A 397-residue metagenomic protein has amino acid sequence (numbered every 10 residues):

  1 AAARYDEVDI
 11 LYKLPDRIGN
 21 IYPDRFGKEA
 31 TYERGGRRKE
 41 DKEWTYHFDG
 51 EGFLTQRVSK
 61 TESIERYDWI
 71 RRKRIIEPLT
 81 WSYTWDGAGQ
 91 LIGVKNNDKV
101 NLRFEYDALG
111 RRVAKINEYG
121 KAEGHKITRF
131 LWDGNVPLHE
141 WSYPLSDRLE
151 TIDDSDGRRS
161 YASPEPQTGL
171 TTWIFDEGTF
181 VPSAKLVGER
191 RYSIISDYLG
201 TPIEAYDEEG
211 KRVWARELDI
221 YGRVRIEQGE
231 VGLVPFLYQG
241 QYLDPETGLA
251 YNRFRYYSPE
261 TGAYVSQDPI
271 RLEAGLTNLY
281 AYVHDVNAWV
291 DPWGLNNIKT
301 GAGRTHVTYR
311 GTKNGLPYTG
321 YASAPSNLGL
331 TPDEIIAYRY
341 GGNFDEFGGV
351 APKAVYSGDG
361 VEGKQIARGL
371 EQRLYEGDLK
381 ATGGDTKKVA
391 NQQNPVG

Functional and structural regions predicted by a protein language model:
A1-R191, K211-R212, E227-V234: Acidic/glycine-rich beta-solenoid
G27-R34, A184-F254, E260, H284-W289: A motif-centric feature for acidic-aromatic and gly/ser/thr-rich catalytic loops and repeats
E118-G120, P144, G210-K211, V286-N287 (+3 more regions): Acidic glycine-/aspartate-rich tracts in secreted/extracellular proteins
A184-L186, I194, E204, L237 (+4 more regions): Structural recognition of the beta-strand scaffold that forms the well-ordered cores of secreted hydrolase catalytic
G275-N278: Short, solvent-exposed linear patches
N296-G397: Catalytic toxin/effector domains delivered as secreted proteins or via bacterial secretion systems
